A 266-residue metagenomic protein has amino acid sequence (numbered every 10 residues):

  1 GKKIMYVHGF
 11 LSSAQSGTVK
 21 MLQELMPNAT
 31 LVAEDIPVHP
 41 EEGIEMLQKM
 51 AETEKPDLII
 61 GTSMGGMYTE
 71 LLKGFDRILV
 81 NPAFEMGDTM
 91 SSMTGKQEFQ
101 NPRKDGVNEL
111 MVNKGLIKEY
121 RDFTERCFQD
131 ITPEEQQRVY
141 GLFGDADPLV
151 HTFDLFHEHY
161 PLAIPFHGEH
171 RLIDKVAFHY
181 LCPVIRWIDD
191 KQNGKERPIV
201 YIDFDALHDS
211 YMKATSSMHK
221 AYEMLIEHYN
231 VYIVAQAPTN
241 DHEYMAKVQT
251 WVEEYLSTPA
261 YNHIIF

Functional and structural regions predicted by a protein language model:
G1-T53: Active-site catalytic motif of lipid deacylating hydrolases and related acyltransferases
G9-S13, P37-V38, R171, H208 (+1 more regions): Short histidine/acidic/glycine/proline-rich micro-motifs that form metal- and phosphate-coordinating active-site loops
D57-I60, D76-I78: Residue in the alpha/beta-hydrolase core beta-strand immediately N-terminal to the catalytic nucleophile
I60-E70: Gly/Ala-rich beta-loop-alpha elbow adjacent to hydrolase catalytic centers
D76-I188: The alpha/beta-hydrolase serine catalytic core
K195-M212: Asp-based phosphoryl-transfer active-site loop
H208-I233: Short, acidic loop-to-helix structural element flanking the phosphoryl-transfer center in phosphate-processing enzymes
V234-F266: Substrate-recognition "cap/lid" segment bordering the active-site pocket of phosphatases
